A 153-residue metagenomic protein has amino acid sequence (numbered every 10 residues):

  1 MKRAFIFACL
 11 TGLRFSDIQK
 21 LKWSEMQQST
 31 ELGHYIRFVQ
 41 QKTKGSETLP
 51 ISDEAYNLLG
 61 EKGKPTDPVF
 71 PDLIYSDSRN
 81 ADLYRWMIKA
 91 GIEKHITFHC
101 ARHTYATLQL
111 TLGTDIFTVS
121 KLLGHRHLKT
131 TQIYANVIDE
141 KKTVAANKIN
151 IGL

Functional and structural regions predicted by a protein language model:
M1, L32, G45, K64 (+2 more regions): Exposed loop/turn and edge beta-strand positions of beta-sandwich/beta-sheet ligand-binding modules
M1-F15, Q19, L32-G33, P65: Basic, Lys/Arg- and aromatic-enriched nucleic-acid-binding interface segment
M1-K2, S76-D77, E93-G113: Short basic/aromatic active-site micro-motif
I6, L10, S16-D17, R102-R126 (+1 more regions): C-terminal catalytic core of tyrosine-transesterase DNA break-rejoin enzymes
T11, K20-L58: Conserved tyrosine-mediated DNA breakage-rejoining catalytic core shared by Y-recombinases
Q40-K44, L123-K148: Catalytic-site neighborhood detector that most strongly recognizes the C-terminal catalytic loop/helix of tyrosine
Q40-R85: C-terminal catalytic core of Y-nucleophile DNA break-rejoin enzymes
N150-L153: C-terminal secondary-structure termini that scaffold catalytic or DNA-interacting sites
